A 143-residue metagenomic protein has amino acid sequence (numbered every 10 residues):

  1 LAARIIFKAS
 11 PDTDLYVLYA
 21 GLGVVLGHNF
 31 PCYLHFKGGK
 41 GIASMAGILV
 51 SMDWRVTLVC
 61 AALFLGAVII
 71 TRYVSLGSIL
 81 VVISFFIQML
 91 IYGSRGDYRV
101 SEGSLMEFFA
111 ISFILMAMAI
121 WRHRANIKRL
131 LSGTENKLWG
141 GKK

Functional and structural regions predicted by a protein language model:
L1, A62, R122-A125: Transmembrane alpha-helix boundary/anchor motif
L1-R4, V17-N29, G41-A43: Alpha-helical membrane segments and adjacent membrane-interface helices in multi-pass membrane proteins
L1-Y19, V50-V56, I91-A110: Helix-coil boundary and interhelical linker segments in multi-pass alpha-helical membrane proteins
A3-F7, G41-T71, S84-G93: Interfacial segments of multi-pass membrane proteins
V17-L22, A46, R55-A62, S75-L80 (+1 more regions): Hydrophobic alpha-helical transmembrane segments
V24-H28, F64-V68, F85, M89 (+1 more regions): Alpha-helical transmembrane segments of multi-pass membrane proteins
N29-A43, I70-L80, R122-K143: Interhelical loop and helix-boundary elements at the membrane-water interface of polytopic inner-membrane proteins
I91-S94, E102-K143: Oxyanion-binding and handling regions
